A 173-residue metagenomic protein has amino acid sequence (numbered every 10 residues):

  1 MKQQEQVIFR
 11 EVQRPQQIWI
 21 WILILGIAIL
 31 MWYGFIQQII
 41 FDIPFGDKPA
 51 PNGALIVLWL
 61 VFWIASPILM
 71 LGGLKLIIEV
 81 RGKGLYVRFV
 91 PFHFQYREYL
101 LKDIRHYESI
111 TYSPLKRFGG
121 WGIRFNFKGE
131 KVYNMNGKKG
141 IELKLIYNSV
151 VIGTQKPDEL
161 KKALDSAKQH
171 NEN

Functional and structural regions predicted by a protein language model:
M1-N52, V132: N-terminal membrane-targeting/pre-transmembrane regions
Q3-E5, F9, K128-N173: A membrane-cytosol interface segment of integral membrane proteins
P15, L74, V87-S149: Non-transmembrane, membrane-adjacent beta-strand/coil modules in membrane-associated proteins and peripheral
W19-W21, Y96-Y99, K161-D165: A short, polar/proline- and glycine-enriched secondary-structure boundary/capping micro-motif
L58-K75: Transmembrane alpha-helices and immediately adjacent membrane-cytoplasm interface residues in multi-pass integral
I68-L69, Y86-R88: Short gly/ser/thr-rich secondary-structure transition/capping motifs
I77-G84: Alpha-helical transmembrane signal-anchor/signal-peptide segments
E79, E98, V151-T154: Short aromatic/basic micro-patch
